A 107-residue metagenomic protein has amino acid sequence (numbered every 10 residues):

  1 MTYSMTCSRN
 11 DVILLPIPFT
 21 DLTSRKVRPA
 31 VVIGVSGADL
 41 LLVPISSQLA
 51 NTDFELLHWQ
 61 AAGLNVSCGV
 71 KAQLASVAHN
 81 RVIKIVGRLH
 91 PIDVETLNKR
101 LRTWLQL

Functional and structural regions predicted by a protein language model:
M1-L107: Conserved functional hotspots at enzyme active or ligand-binding sites that engage polyanionic ligands
